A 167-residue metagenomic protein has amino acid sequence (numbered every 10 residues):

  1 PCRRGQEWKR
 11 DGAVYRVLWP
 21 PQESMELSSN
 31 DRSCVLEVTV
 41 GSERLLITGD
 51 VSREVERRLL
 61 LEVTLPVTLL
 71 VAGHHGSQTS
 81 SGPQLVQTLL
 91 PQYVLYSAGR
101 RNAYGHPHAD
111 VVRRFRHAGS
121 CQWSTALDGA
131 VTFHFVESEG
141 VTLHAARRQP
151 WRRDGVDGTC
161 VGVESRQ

Functional and structural regions predicted by a protein language model:
P1-Q167: Non-globular, low-confidence helical/coil segments that flank catalytic cores
